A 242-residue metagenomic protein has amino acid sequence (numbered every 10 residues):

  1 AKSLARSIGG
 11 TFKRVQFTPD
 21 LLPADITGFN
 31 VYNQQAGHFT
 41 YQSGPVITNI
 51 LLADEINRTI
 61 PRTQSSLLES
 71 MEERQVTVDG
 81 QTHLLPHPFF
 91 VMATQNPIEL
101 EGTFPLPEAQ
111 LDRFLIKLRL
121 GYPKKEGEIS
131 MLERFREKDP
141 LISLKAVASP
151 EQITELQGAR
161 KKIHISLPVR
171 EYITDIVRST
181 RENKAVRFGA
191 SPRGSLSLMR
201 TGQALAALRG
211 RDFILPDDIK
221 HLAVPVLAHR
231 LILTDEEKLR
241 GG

Functional and structural regions predicted by a protein language model:
A1-T18: Walker A/P-loop
K2-R6, A24, S65-E69, F90-M92 (+9 more regions): Solvent-exposed alpha-helical segments within well-ordered globular domains of core cellular machineries
G10, L22-G37: Conserved NTP-binding/hydrolysis module of P-loop NTPases
Y32-L52: Conserved alpha-helical scaffold flanking the Walker A/P-loop in AAA+ ATPase domains
N33-H38, T59, M71-I163, Q203-L208: Canonical AAA+ ATPase core
D54-E55, S66: Walker B catalytic acidic pair
S143-S195: Conserved AAA+ ATPase small/helical "lid" subdomain
E182-G242: C-terminal engagement/docking regions of AAA+ P-loop ATPases
